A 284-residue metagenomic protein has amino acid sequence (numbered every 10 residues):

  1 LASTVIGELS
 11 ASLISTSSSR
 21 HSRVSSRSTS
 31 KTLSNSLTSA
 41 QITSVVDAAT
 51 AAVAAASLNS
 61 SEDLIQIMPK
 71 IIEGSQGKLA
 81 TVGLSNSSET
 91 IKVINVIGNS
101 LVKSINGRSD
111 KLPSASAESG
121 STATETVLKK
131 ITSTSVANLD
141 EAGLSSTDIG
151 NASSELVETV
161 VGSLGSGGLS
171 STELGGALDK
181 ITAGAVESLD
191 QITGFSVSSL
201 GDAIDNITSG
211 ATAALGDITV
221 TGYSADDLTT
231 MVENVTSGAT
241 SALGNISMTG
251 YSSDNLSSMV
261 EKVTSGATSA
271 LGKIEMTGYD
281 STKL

Functional and structural regions predicted by a protein language model:
L1-L284: Non-catalytic all-alpha helical scaffold/repeat segments
